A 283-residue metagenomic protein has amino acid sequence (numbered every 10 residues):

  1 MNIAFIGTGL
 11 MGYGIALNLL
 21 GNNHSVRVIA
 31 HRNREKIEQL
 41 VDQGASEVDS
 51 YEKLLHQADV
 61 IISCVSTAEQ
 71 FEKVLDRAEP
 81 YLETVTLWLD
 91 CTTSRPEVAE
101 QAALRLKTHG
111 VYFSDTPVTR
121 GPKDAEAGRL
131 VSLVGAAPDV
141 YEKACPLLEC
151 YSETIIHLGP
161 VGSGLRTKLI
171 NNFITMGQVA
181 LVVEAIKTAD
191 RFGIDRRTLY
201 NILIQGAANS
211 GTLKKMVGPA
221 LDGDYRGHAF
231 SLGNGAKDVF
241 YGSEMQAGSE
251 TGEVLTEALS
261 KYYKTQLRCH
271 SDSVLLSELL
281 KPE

Functional and structural regions predicted by a protein language model:
M1-S63, T86: NAD(P)+-binding Rossmann beta1-loop-alpha1 motif at the extreme N-terminus of oxidoreductases
I15-L19, A102, L147, T188: Hydrophobic residues within alpha-helices that form the first helical element adjacent to the glycine-rich loop
S50-H56, V60, T67-L130: Rossmann-like NAD(P)(H) cofactor-binding subdomain of soluble oxidoreductases
S94-N172: Rossmann-fold dinucleotide-binding core
G128-G135, P160-F192, I204-K215, L232-N234: Active-site-proximal catalytic alpha-helix in oxidoreductases
L165, N209-S271: Interdomain hinge/lid region at the active-site interface of Rossmann-like NAD(P)-dependent oxidoreductases
Q266-E283: NAD(P)-dependent dehydrogenase/reductase Rossmann-like domain
